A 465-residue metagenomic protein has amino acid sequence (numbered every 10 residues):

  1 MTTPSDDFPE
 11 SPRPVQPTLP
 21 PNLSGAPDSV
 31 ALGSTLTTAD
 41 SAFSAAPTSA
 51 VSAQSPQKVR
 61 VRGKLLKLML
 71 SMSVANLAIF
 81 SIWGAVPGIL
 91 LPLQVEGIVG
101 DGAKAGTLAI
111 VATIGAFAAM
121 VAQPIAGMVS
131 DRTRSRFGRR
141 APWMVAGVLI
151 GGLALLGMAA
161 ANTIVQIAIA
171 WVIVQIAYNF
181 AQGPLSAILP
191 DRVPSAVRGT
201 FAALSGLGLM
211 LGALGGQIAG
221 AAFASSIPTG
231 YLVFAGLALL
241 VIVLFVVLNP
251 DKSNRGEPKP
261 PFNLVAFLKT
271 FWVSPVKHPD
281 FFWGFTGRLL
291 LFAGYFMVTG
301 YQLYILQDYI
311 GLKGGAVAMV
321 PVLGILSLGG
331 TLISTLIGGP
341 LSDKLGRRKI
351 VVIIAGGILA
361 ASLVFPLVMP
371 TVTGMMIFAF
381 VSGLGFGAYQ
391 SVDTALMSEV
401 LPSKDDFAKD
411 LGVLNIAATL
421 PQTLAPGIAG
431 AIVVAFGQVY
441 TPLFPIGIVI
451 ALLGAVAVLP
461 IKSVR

Functional and structural regions predicted by a protein language model:
P14, D40-L66, K252-T286: Juxtamembrane intracellular "pre-TM" segments in multi-pass secondary transporters
Q54-A116, F282-L312: Helix-loop boundary and gating motifs at the non-cytosolic
A109-S130, V322-I337: Central cavity-lining transmembrane alpha-helices of secondary-active solute carriers, predominantly the Major
A118-M120, G199-A221, N415-P426: Glycine-rich segments within core transmembrane alpha-helices of 12-TM secondary carriers
A122-F137, S334-R347, V433: Helix-to-loop junctions at the C-terminal end of transmembrane segments in multipass secondary transporters
R139-A141, A222-L237, A429-A451: A membrane-interface helix-boundary motif in multi-pass transporters
R140-L156, I350-F365: Structural signature of the two symmetry-related core transmembrane helices
V241-N249, P445-R465: Multi-pass alpha-helical transporter architecture, strongest for 12-TM Major Facilitator/SLC carriers used
